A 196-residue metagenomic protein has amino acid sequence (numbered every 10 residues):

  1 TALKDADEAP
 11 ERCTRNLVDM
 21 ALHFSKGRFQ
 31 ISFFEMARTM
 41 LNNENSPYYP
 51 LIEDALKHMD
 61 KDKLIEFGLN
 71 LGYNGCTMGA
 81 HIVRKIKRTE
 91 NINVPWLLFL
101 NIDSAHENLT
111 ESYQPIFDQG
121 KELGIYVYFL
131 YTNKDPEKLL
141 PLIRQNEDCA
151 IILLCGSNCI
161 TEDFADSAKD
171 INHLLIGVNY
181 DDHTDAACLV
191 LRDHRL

Functional and structural regions predicted by a protein language model:
T1-E8: Intrinsically disordered, low-structural-confidence terminal and linker regions
C13-T14, F33: Extended, acidic/polar low-complexity N-terminal regions with helical/coil propensity
L17-Q30: Coupling/switch/interface segments within P-loop NTPase motor domains and analogous charged loops in nucleic-acid
G27-L100: N-terminal [4Fe-4S]-dependent radical SAM core
L97-T110, G120-P136, N146-A187, L191-L196: Core AdoMet radical
P115-I116: Short amphipathic alpha-helix
L139: Cytochrome P450 catalytic-core helices
